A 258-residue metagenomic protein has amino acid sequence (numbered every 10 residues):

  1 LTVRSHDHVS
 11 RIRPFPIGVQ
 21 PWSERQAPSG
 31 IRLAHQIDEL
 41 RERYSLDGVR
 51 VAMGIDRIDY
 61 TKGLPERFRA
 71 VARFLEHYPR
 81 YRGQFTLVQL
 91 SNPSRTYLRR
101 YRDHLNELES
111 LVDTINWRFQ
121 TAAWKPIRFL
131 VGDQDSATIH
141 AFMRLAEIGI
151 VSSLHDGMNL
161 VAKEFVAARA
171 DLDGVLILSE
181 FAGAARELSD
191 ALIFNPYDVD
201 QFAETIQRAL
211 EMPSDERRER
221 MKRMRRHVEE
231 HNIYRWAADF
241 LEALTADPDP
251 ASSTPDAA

Functional and structural regions predicted by a protein language model:
L1-A258: Catalytic cores of carbohydrate-active enzymes across secretory and cytosolic contexts
